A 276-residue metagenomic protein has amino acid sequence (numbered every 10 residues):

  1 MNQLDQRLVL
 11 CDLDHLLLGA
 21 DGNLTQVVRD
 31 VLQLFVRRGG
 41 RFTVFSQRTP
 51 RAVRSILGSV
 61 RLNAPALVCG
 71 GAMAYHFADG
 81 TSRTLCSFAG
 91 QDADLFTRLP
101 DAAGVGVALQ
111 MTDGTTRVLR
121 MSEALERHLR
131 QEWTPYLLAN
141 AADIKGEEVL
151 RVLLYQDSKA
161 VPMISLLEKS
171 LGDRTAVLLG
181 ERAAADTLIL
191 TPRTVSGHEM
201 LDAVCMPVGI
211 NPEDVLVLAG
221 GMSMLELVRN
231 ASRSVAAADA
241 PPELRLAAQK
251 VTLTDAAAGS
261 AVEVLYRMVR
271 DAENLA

Functional and structural regions predicted by a protein language model:
Q3-L8, T25, T191-A276: Mg2+-dependent phosphoryl-transfer enzymes with acidic/Ser/Thr/Gly-rich catalytic loops
N23-L125: Active-site phosphate-binding/coordination module
F35, G70, V152, V228 (+1 more regions): Residue-level signal for inorganic ion chemistry
R38-T43, N63-A64, L150-R151, E213-D214 (+1 more regions): Short active-site oxyanion
V60-L62, C69-G70, A78, S170-D173 (+2 more regions): Short, structured coil segments at secondary-structure junctions
N63-G70, C86, A176-V177, S234-D239 (+1 more regions): Short hydrophobic/aromatic-enriched beta-strand-loop microsegments
V105-G106, Q110-L218, M222-E226, N230: Conserved acidic, metal-coordinating active-site core of Asp-based, Mg2+-dependent phosphoryl-transfer enzymes
